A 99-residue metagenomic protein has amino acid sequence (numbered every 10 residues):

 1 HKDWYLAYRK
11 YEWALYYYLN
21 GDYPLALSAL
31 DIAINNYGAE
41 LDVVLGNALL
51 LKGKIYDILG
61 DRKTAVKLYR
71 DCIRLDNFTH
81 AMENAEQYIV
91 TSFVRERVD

Functional and structural regions predicted by a protein language model:
H1, S28-Y37, D71-L75: Amphipathic alpha-helical segments of tetratricopeptide repeats
K2, E40-L41, F78-H80: Short coil/turn linker motifs that delimit alpha-helical repeat modules in TPR/alpha-solenoid proteins
Y5, E12, L19, V44 (+2 more regions): "A position-specific structural signal for the A-helix of alpha-solenoid helical repeats
